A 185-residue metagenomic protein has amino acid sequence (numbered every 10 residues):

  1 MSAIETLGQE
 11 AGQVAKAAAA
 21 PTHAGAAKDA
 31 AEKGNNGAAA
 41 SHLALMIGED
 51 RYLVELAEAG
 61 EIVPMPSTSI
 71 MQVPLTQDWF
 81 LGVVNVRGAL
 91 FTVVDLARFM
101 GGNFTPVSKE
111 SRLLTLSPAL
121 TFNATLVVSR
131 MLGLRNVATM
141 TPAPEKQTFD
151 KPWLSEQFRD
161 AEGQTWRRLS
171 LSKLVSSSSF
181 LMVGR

Functional and structural regions predicted by a protein language model:
M1-R185: An acidic, low-aromatic, low-complexity terminal/linker signal
